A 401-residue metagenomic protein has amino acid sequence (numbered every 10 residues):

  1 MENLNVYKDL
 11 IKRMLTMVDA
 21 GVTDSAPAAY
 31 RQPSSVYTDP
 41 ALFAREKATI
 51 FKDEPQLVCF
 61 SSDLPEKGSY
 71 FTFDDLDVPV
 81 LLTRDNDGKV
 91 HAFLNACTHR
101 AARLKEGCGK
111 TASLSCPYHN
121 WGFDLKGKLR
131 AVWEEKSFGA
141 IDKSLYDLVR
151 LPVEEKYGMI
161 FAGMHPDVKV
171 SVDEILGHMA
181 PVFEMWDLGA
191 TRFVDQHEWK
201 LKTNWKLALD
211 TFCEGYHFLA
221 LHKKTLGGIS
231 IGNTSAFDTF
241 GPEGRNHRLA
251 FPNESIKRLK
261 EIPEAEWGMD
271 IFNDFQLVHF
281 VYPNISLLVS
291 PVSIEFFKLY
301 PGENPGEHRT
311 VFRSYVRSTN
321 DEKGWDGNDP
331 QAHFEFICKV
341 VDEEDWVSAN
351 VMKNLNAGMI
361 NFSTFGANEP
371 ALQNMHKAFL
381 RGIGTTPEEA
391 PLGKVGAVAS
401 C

Functional and structural regions predicted by a protein language model:
M1-A96, R100-G107, P152-E155: N-terminal pre-ligand scaffold of iron-sulfur
N3, T83-R84, K89, E154 (+1 more regions): C-terminal catalytic domain of Rieske-type non-heme iron oxygenases
D9-R13, S35-D39, E46, S115-W121 (+3 more regions): Short low-complexity stretches enriched in small and charged residues
P33-S35, C59-F60, D142, S171 (+1 more regions): Short, solvent-exposed coil/turn linker segments
F51-K52, H99, L125, C213 (+2 more regions): Residues at helix-coil transition
K52-C59, D63-L64, V132-S137, H279-P283: Short Pro/Gly-enriched beta-strand edge/turn motifs at strand-loop
V58-E66, D142-K143, D274-H279, R313-Y315: Short linear motifs in intrinsically disordered
D63-P166, V170-P181: Rieske [2Fe-2S] iron-sulfur-binding domain
